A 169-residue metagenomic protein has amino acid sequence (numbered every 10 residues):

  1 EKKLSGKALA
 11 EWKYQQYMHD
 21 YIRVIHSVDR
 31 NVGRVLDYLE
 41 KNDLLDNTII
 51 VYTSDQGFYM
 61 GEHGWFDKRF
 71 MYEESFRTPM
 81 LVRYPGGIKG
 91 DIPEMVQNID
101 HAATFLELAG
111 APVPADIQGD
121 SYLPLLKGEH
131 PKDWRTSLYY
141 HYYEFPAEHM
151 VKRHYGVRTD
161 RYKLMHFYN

Functional and structural regions predicted by a protein language model:
E1-I99, L108-D116, H166-Y168: Active-site-proximal cap/lid insertion segments
Q56-E62, R83, I99-A102, E107-N169: C-terminal cap/loop subdomain of S1 sulfatases and analogous C-terminal strand-loop tails that border
